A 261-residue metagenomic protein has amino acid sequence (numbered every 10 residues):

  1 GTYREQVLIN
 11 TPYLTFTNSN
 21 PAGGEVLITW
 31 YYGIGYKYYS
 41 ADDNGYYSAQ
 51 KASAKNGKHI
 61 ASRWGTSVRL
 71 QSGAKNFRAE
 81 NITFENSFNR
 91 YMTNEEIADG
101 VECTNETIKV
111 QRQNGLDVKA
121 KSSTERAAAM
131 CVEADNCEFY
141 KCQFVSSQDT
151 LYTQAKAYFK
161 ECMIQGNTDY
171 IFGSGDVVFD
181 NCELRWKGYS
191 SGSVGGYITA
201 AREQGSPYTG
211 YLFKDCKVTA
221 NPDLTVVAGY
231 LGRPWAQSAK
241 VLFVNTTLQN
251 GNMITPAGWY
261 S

Functional and structural regions predicted by a protein language model:
T2-S261: Sequence-level preference for short, compositionally simple segments enriched in small aliphatic or small polar residues
